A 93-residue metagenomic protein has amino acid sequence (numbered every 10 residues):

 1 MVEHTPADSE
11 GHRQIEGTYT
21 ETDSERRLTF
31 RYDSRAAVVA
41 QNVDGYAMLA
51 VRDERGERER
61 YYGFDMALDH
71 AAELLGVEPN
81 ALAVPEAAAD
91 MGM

Functional and structural regions predicted by a protein language model:
M1-M93: Acidic, polar-rich N-terminal leader regions of halophilic archaeal proteins
